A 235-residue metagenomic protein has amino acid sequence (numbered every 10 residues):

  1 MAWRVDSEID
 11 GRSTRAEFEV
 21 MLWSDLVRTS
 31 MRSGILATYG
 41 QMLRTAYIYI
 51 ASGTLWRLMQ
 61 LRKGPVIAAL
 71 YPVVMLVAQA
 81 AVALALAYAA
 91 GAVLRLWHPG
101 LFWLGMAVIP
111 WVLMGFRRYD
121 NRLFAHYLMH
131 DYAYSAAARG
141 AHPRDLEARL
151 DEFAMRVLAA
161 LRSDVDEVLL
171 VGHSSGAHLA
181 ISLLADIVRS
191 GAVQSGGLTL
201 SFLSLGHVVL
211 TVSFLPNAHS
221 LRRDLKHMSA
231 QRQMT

Functional and structural regions predicted by a protein language model:
M1, L22, G172-S174: The conserved beta1-alpha1 loop
M1-E19: A composition-biased, non-transmembrane "mature-region" signal
E8, S24-L26, H207: Generic structural motif
T14-P72, L94-V165, V212: Active-site catalytic motif of lipid deacylating hydrolases and related acyltransferases
Y39-M42, A87, G91, R223-A230: Short, surface-exposed, charged/polar-biased interaction segments
A69-A81: Transmembrane alpha-helical segments and their cytosolic interface motifs in multi-pass membrane proteins
A78-L101: Juxtamembrane "helix exit" motif at the C-terminal ends of alpha-helical transmembrane segments in multi-pass membrane
R139, R144-T235: Serine-dependent carboxylesterase/thioesterase catalytic core of lipase-like alpha/beta-hydrolase/SGNH enzymes
